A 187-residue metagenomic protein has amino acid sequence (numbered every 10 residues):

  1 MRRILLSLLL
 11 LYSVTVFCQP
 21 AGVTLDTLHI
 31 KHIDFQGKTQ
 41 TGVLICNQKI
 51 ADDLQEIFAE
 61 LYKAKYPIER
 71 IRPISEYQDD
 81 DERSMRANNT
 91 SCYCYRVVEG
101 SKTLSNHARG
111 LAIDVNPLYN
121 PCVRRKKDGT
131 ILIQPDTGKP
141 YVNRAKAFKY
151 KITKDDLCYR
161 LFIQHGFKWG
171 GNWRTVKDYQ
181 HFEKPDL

Functional and structural regions predicted by a protein language model:
M1-I4: Positively charged n-region of N-terminal signal peptides that target proteins for export
V16-C18: Boundary at the C-terminal end of the N-terminal hydrophobic targeting segment
A21-T24, L104-G110, I163: Extracellular/periplasmic catalytic domains that process cell-envelope and extracellular macromolecules
G22-M85: Active-site acidic/histidine clusters and adjacent loop/turn architecture that either coordinate catalytic ions
K65-E76, L104, W169-V176: Surface-exposed patches in mature extracellular/periplasmic domains of secreted proteins
R83-L118: Mid-length scaffold segments of soluble, non-membrane domains
V98-G100, I113-L187: Catalytic cores and adjacent binding grooves of peptidoglycan-active enzymes
